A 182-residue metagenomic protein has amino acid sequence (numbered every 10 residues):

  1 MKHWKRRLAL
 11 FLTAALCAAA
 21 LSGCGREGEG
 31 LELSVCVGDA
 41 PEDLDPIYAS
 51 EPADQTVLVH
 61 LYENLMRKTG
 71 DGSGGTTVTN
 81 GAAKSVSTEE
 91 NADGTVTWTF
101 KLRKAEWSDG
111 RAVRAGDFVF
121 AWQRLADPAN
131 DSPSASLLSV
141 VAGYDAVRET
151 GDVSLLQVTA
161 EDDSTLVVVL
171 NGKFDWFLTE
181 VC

Functional and structural regions predicted by a protein language model:
M1-L33, P46: Short, low-complexity disordered leader/linker segments with a strong preference for bacterial N-terminal type II
G30-D39, V96-L102, F118-A121, L166-V168: Short, well-ordered beta-strand elements
C36-N91: N-terminal lobe/hinge region of extracytoplasmic solute-binding protein
E42, V59, E63, K84 (+4 more regions): Solvent-exposed, polar/charged alpha-helical surfaces in well-ordered, non-transmembrane soluble domains, broadly
I47-Y48, P52, K101-A112, S154-L156: Second-shell loop/turn segments in exported
M66-G70, Q123-D131, N171-D175, C182: Sec-exported extracytoplasmic/periplasmic mature domains
S85-L137: Aromatic- and charge-enriched surface segment that lines or borders ligand/interaction sites
D117-V119, S134-C182: Surface-exposed binding/hinge segments that line and control ligand-binding clefts or catalytic entry sites
